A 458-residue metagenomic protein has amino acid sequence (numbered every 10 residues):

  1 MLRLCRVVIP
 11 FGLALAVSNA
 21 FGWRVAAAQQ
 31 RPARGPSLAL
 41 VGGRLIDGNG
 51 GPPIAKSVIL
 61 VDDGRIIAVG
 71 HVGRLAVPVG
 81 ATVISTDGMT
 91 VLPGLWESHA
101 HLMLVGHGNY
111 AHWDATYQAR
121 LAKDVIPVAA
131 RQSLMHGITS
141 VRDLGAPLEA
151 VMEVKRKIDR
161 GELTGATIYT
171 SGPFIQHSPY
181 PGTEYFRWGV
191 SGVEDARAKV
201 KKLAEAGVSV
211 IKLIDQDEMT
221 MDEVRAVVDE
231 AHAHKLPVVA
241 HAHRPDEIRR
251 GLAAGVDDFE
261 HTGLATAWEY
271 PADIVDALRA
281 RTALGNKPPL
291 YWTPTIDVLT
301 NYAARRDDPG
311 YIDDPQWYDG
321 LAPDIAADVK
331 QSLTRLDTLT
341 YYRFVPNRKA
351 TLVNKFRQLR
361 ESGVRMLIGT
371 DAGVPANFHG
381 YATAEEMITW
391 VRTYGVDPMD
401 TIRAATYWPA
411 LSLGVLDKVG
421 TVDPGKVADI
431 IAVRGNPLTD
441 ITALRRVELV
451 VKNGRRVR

Functional and structural regions predicted by a protein language model:
R6-G22: Bacterial N-terminal signal peptides
R31, L45-V58, H71-R74, A350 (+3 more regions): Acidic, glycine-enriched loop/beta-strand segments at the rims of small-molecule binding/catalytic pockets
R31-P36, L45, G51-L92: Histidine-rich, glycine-flanked metal-binding segment
M89-K157, P181, H243-H261: Metal-associated gating/positioning segment near the N- to mid-region
L102-A122, H177-E194, G263-E269, D337-F344: Acidic/histidine-rich helix-loop elements that form or flank divalent-metal/phosphate-binding sites at the catalytic
I126-E149, A166-P173, A206-Q216, P237 (+3 more regions): Divalent metal-dependent hydrolysis catalytic cores, especially in the metallo-beta-lactamase
R156-F174, T220-R244, A280-K287, P294: Alpha-helix-loop-beta-strand connector modules within alpha/beta enzyme cores
A198-M219, A265-V396: Active-site neighborhoods of metal-dependent hydrolases
